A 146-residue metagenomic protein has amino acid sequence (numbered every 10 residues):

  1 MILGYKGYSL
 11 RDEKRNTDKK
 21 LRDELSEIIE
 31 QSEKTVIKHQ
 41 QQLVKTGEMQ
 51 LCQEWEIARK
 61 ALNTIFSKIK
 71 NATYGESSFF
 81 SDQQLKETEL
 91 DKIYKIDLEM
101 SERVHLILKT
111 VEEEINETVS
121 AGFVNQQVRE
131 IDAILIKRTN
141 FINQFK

Functional and structural regions predicted by a protein language model:
M1-V44: Leu/Val/Ala/Ile-rich N-terminal alpha-helices, chiefly Sec-type signal peptides and the beginnings
K6-S9, V104, L135: Conserved NTP-handling cores and scaffolds of large molecular machines
T35-E130: Charged linear interaction tracts used for macromolecular binding and regulation
I131-I142: Extended alpha-helical scaffold segments
